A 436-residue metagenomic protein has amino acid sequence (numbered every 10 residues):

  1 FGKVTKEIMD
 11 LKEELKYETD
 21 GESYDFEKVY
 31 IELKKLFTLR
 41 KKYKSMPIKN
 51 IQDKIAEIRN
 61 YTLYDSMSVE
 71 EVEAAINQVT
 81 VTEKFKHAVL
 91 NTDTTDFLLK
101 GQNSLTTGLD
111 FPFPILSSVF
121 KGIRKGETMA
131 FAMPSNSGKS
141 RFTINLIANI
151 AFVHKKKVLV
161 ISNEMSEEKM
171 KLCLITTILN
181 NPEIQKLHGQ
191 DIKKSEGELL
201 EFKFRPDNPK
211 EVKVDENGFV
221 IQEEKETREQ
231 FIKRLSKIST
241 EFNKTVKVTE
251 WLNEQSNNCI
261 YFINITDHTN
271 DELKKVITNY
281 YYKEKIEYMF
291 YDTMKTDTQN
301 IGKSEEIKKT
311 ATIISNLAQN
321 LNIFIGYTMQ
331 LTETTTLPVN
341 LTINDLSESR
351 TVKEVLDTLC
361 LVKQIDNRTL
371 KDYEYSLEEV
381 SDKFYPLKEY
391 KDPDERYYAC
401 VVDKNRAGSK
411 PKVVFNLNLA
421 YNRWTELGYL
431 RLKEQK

Functional and structural regions predicted by a protein language model:
F1-T94, S137: Short, small/acidic-rich helices and loops at N termini and domain boundaries of DNA replication/processing enzymes
T5-E7, D25, S68, S195 (+2 more regions): A diffuse structural propensity rather than consistent per-protein peaks
E18, E32-L39, T177, N181 (+2 more regions): Phosphate/oxyanion-binding loops and surfaces in catalytic or ligand/nucleic-acid-binding neighborhoods
M67-F85, V89-P114, S118, L235-T240: Non-catalytic, charge-rich alpha-helical accessory subdomains
T80-E83, H154, L174-P182, K363: A generic secondary-structure signal for well-formed alpha-helical elements
T95, K100-K155, L159-K169, T177 (+3 more regions): P-loop NTPase motor core
S118, K157-K283, V414: Cytosolic-facing regulatory segments adjacent to core modules
Q190-L235, E354-K436: Charged, low-complexity C-terminal accessory regions
